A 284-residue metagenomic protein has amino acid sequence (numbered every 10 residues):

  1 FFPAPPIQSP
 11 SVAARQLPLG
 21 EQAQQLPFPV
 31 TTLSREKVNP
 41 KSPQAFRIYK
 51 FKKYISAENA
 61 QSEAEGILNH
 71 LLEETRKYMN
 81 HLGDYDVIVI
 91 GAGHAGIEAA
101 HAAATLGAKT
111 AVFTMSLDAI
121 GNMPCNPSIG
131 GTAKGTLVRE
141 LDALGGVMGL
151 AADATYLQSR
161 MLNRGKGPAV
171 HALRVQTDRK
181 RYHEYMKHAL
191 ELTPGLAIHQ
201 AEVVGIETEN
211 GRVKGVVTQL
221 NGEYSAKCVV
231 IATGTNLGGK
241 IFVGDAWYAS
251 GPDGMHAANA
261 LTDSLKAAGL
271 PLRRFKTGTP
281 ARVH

Functional and structural regions predicted by a protein language model:
F1-R76: Intrinsic disorder/low-complexity segments
L82-G93: Beta1/beta-strand and adjacent pyrophosphate-binding region of the FAD-binding site in flavoprotein oxidoreductases
D84, H101-E209, L220, A232-P252 (+3 more regions): Conserved N-terminal/central alpha/beta ligand/cofactor-binding core
D86, K214, K227: Conserved acidic residues
V89, A100, V213: Conserved phosphate-binding elements of NTP-dependent enzyme cores
I90, I231-A232: Redox-cofactor binding/interface segments in oxidoreductases and associated redox assembly factors
G96: N-terminal Rossmann-fold NAD(P) dinucleotide-binding loop
Q219-C228: Core beta-strand elements of the Rossmann-like FAD/NAD(P) dinucleotide-binding domain in flavoenzyme oxidoreductases
